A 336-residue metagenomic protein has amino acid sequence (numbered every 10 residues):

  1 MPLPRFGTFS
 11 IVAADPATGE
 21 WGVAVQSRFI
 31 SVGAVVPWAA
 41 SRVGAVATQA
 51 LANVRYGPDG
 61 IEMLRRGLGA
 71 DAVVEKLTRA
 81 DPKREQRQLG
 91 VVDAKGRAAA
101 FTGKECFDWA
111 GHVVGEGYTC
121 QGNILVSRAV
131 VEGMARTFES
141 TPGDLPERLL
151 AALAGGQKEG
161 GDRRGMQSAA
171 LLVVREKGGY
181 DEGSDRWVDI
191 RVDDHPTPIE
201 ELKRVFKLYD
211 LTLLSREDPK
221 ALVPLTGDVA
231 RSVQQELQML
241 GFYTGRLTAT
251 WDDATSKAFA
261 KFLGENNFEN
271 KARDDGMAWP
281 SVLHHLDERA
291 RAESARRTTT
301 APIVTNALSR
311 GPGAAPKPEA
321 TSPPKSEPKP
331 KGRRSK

Functional and structural regions predicted by a protein language model:
M1-R164, D194-K203, K207, L211-L213 (+5 more regions): Alpha/propeptide regions of enzymes that mature by internal proteolysis
A13, T102-G111, A169-G179, S184-V192: Short beta-strand elements
V46, F101, L171-L172, V233 (+2 more regions): Long, contiguous hydrophobic alpha-helical segments, chiefly transmembrane helices and signal peptides
D162, K177, E265, D287-R291: Short alpha-helix boundary/capping motifs
R204-A249, R297, P312-K317, S322-K325: Acidic, Ser/Thr/Pro/Gly-enriched interdomain connector segments
L222-L286: Short acidic, glycine/serine/threonine-rich helix-capping segments at coil-helix boundaries
E288-P316, E327, K331-K336: Charge-dense, extended regions
